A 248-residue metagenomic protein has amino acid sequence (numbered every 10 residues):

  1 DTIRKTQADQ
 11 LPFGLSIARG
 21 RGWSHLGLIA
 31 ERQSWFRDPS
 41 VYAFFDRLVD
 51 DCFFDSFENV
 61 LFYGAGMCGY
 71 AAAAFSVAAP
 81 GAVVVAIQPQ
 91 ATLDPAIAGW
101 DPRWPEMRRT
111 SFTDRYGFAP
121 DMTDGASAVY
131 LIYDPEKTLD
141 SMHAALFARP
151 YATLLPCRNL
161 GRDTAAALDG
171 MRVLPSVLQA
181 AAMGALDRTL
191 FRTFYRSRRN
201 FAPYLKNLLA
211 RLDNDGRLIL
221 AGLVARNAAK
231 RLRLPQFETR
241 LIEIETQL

Functional and structural regions predicted by a protein language model:
D1-E58, G81-L248: Extended, composition-driven regions rather than compact fold-specific motifs
G64-S76: Glycine-rich nucleophile elbow surrounding the catalytic serine of serine-hydrolase chemistry
